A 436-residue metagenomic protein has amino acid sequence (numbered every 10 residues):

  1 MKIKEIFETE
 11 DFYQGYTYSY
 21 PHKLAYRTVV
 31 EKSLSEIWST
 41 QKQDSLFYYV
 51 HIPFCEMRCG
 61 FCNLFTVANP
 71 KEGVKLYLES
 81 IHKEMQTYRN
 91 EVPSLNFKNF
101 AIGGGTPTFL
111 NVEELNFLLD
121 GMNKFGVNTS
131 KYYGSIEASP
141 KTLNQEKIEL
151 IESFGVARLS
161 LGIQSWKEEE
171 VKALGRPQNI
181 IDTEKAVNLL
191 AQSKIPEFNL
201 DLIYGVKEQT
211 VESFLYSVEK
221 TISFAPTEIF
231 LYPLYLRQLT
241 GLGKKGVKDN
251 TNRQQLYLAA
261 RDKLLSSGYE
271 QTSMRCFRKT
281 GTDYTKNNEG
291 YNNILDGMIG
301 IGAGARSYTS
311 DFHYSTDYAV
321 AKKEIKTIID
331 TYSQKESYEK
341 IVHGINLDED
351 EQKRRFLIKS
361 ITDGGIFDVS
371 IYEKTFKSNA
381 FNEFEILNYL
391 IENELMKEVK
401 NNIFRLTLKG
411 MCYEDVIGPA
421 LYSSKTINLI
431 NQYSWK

Functional and structural regions predicted by a protein language model:
M1-L46, S434: Flexible, acidic/Gly-rich N-terminal and inter-domain linker regions that tether and position cofactor-handling modules
W38, S45, N69-R89, K98-F376: C-terminal scaffold of the Radical SAM
K42-L78: Canonical Radical SAM [4Fe-4S] cluster-binding loop centered on the CxxxCxxC motif and its immediate flanking residues
K377-E392: Short amphipathic alpha-helical interaction segments
I391-N401: A short, conserved structural fragment
N402-T407: Minor-groove-contacting beta-hairpin "wing" of winged helix-turn-helix DNA-binding domains
M411-K436: Short, amphipathic alpha-helical interaction segments positioned at domain boundaries
